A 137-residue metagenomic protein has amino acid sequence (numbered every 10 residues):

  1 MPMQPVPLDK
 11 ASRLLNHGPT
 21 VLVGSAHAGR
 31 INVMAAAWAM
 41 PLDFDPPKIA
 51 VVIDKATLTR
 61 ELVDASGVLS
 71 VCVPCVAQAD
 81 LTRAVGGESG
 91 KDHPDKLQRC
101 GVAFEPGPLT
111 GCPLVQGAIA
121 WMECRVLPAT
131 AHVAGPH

Functional and structural regions predicted by a protein language model:
M1-H137: Active-site-proximal mixed secondary-structure blocks
